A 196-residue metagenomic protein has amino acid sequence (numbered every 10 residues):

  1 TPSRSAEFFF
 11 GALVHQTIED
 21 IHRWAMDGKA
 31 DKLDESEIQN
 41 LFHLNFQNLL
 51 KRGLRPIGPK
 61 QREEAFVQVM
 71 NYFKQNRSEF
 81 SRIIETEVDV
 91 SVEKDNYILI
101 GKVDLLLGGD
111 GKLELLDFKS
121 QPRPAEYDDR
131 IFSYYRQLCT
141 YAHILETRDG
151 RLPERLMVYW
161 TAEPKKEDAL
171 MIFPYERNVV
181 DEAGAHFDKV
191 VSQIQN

Functional and structural regions predicted by a protein language model:
T1, Q16-I18, N48, D117-P122 (+2 more regions): Short acidic (Asp/Glu) and glycine-rich catalytic loops that position anionic groups and cofactors
T1-F9: C-terminal, charged and often intrinsically disordered regions of DNA end-processing helicases and nucleases
F8, I131-R136, R177, D181: Short, conserved loop/turn and helix-capping segments at secondary-structure boundaries that abut family-defining
G11-H15, A65, L105, Y141 (+1 more regions): A residue-level signal for conserved active-site and pocket-lining positions in enzyme catalytic cores
T17-E87, E93: A non-catalytic, helix-rich entry segment at domain boundaries
I18-M26, F73, S120-R123, E146-G150 (+1 more regions): Hydrophobic/aromatic-lined pockets within catalytic cores
L33, H143-N196: Metal-dependent nuclease catalytic regions and adjoining charged, substrate-binding loops involved in nucleic-acid end
E85-H143: Non-catalytic protein-protein interaction segments used by genome-maintenance enzymes to assemble and couple activities
